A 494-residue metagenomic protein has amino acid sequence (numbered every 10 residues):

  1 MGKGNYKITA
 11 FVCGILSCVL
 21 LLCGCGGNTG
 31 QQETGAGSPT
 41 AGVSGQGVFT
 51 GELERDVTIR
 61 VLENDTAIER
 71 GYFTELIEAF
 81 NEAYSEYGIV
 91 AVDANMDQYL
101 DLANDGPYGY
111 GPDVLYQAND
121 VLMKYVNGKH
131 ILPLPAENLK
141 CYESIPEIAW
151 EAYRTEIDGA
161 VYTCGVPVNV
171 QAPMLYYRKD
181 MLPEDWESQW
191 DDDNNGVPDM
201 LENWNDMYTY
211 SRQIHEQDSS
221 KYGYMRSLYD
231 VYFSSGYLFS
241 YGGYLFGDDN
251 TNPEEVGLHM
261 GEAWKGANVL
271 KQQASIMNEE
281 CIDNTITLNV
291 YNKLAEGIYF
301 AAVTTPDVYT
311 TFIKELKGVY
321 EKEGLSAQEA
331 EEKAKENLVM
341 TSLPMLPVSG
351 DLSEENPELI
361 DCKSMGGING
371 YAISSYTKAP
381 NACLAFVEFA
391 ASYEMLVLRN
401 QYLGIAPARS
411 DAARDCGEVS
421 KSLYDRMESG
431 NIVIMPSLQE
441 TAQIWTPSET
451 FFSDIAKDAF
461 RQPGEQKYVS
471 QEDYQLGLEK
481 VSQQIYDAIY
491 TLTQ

Functional and structural regions predicted by a protein language model:
G14, V19, C25-H130, L139-Y142 (+3 more regions): Conserved N-terminal structural module of periplasmic/extracytoplasmic solute-binding proteins
P39-F49, Q117-Y177, P183, N205-Y208 (+2 more regions): Hinge/lid segment of periplasmic solute-binding proteins
Y99-G111, L115, G128, M181-L182 (+5 more regions): Short helices/loops that flank or line small-molecule/ion binding pockets
P135-E147, E184, D192-M200, G243-G266 (+2 more regions): Short, solvent-exposed loop/beta-turn-alpha elements that line the ligand-binding surface or hinge of extracytoplasmic
D158-N169, P173, M200, N205-V256 (+1 more regions): Extracytoplasmic/periplasmic solute-binding protein
D206-Q213, D249-L288, K293, K333-A334 (+1 more regions): Glycine-centered hinge/linker elements that transmit conformational signals in sensory and ligand-binding systems
E321-A406: Extracytoplasmic/periplasmic substrate-recognition and gating elements
V397, S410-R414, R426-Q494: Conserved C-terminal helix/tail region of periplasmic/extracytoplasmic solute-binding proteins
